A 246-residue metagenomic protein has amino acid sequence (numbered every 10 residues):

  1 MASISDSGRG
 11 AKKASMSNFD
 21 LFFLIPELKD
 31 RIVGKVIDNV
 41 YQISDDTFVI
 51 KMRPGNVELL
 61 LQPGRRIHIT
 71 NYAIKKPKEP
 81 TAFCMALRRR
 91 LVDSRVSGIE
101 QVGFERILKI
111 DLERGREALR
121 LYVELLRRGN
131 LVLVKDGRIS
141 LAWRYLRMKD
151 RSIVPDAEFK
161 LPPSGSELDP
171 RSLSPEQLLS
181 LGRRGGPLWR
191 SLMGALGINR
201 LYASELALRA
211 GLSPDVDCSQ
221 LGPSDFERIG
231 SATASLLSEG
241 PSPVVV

Functional and structural regions predicted by a protein language model:
A2-K13, P54-V246: Phosphate/anion-contacting hairpin/loop surfaces
A2-N39: Extreme N-terminus nucleophile/cap motif
D30-P54, L61: N-terminal ordered "arm"
